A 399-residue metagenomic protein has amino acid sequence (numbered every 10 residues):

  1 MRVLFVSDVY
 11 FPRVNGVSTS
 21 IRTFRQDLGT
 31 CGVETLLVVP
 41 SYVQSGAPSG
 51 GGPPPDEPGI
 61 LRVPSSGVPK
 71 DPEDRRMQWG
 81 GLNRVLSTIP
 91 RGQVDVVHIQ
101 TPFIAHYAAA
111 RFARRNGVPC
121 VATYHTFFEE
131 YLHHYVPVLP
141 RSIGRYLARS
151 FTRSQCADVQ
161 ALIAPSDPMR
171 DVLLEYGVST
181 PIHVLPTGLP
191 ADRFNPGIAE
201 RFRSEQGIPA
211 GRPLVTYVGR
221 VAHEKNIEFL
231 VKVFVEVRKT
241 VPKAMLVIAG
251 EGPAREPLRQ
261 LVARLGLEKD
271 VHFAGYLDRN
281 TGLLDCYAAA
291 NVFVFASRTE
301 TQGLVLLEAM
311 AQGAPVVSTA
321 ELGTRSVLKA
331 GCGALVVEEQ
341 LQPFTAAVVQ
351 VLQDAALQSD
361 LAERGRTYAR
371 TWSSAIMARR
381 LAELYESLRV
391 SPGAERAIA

Functional and structural regions predicted by a protein language model:
M1-P64, P90, A397-A399: N-terminal subdomain of nucleotide-sugar transferases
N195-I208, A394: A short helix/loop element that forms part of the nucleotide-sugar donor recognition site in Leloir-type
P209-F234, V247: Conserved donor-binding/catalytic core segment of Leloir-type glycosyltransferases
E256-L277: Nucleotide-activated donor-binding/catalytic signature segment of Leloir-type glycosyltransferases, i.e., the conserved
Y276, L284-A290: Short alpha-helical donor nucleotide-sugar binding micro-motif in glycosyltransferases
R298: Aromatic "clamp/platform" in nucleotide-sugar-dependent glycosyltransferases that forms part of the donor/acceptor
P315-T319: Short hydrophobic beta-strand element within catalytic cores of glycosyltransferases and related nucleotide-activated
A330-L341, Q350-A355: Conserved acidic donor-binding segment of nucleotide-sugar-dependent glycosyltransferases
